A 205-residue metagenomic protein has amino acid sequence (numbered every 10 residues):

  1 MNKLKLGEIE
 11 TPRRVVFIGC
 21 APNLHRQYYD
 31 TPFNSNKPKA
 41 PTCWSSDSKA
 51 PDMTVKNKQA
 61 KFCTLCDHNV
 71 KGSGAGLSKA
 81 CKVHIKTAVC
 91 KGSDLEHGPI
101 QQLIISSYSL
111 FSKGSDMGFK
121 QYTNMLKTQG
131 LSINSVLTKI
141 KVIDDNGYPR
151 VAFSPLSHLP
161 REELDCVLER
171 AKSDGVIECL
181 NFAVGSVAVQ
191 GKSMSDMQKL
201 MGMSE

Functional and structural regions predicted by a protein language model:
M1, E162-E205: Glycine- and charge-rich intrinsically disordered segments
M1-H97, D196-E205: OB-fold ssDNA-binding interfaces and closely related basic DNA-contact patches used across DNA replication/repair
G7, G19, G72-G76, G92 (+9 more regions): Residue-identity detector for glycine
F17, F33, C43-W44, F62 (+5 more regions): Phenylalanine-focused residue identity feature
Q27, Q59, Q101-Q102, Q121 (+3 more regions): Residue-identity detector for glutamine
Y29, R150-A152, D165: Generic alpha-helix signal with a bias toward terminal, lower-confidence helices and secondary-structure junctions
N69, K141-P155, G191-M203: A broadly tuned preference for mixed-charge, low-complexity surface segments
K79-R161: Extended serine/threonine-enriched, polar tracts that run as long, contiguous segments within proteins
